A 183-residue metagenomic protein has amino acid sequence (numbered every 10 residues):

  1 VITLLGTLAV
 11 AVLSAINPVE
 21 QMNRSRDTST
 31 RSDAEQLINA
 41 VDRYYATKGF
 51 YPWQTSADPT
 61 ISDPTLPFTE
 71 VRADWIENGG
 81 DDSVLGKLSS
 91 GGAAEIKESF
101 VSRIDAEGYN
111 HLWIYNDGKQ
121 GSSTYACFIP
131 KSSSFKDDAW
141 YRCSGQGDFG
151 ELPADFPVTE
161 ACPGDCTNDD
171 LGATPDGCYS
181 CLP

Functional and structural regions predicted by a protein language model:
V1-P18: N-terminal single-pass transmembrane signal-anchor helix
T7, S25, T55-D58, I114: Charge-biased, low-complexity intrinsically disordered regions
S14, N39-D58, A94, E98-E107: Alpha-helix exit/C-cap motif
N23-A34: Membrane-proximal amphipathic alpha-helices that sit immediately adjacent to an N-terminal transmembrane/signal-anchor
S25, L37-V41, I96-K97, S123-F128: Extended, hydrophobic alpha-helical segments
D58-H111: Acidic, glycine-rich loop-and-strand cores that form catalytic or ligand-binding grooves in diverse globular domains
N110-Q120: Proteolytic processing hotspots in large secreted/extracellular or virion-associated proteins and select intracellular
K119-P183: Short, surface-exposed interaction loops/tails
